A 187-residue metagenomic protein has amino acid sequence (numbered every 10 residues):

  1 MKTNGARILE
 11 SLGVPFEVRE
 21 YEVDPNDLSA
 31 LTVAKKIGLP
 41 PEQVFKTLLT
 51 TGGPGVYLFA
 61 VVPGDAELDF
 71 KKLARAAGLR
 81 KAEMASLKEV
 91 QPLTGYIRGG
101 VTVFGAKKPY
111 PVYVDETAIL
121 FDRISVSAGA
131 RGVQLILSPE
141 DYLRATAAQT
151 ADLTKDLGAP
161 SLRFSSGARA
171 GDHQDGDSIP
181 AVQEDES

Functional and structural regions predicted by a protein language model:
M1-S187: Extended, low-hydrophobicity, polar/charged segments
